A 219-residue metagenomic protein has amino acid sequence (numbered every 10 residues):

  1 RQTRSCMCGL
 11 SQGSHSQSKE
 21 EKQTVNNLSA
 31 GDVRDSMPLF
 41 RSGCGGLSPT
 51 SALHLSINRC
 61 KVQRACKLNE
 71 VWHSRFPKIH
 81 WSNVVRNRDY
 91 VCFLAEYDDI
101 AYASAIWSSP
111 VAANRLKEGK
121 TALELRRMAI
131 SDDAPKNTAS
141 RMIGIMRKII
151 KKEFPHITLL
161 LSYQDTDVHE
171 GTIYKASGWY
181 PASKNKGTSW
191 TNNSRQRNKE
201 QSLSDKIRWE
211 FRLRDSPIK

Functional and structural regions predicted by a protein language model:
T3-G13: Cysteine-rich micro-motifs
S16-K19: Short, charge-rich patches within N-terminal targeting peptides
N27-D35: A positional "C-terminalness" feature that preferentially activates on distal terminal regions of long, nucleic
D35-N83: Short amphipathic alpha-helix that is part of the acyltransferase structural core
S56-R59, S104, S108-D205: Acyl-donor binding region in acyl/amide transferases
D89-A105: Conserved beta-hairpin
Y90, S204-R208: Short hydrophobic/aromatic beta-strand or adjacent loop that forms the aromatic wall/cage of a ligand/substrate-binding
S216-K219: Flexible, glycine-/basic-rich loop-and-beta segments that form/coincide with the SAM-dependent methyltransferase
